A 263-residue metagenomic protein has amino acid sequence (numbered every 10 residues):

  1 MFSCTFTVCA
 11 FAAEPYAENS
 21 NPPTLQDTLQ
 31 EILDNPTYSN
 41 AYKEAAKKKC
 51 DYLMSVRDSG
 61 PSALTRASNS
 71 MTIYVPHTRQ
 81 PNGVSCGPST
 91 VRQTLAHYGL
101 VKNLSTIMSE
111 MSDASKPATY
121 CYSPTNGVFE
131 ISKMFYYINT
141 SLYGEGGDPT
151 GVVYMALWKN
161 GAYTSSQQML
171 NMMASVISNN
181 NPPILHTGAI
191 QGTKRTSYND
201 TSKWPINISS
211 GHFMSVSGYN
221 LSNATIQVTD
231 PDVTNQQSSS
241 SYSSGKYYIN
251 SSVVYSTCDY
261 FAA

Functional and structural regions predicted by a protein language model:
M1-A12: Sec-dependent N-terminal signal peptides of Gram-positive bacterial secreted proteins and lipoproteins
A12-Y143, Y198, W204-N207, Q236-S239: Active-site-adjacent structural segments surrounding the nucleophilic cysteine of cysteine proteases and isopeptidases
P15-A17, N207-I208, S217-A263: Noncatalytic regulatory segments and standalone regulatory/sensor domains
M71-T72, N139-V152, S178-I184, L221-T225: Loop/turn elements at helix/coil->beta-strand transitions in domains of secreted/extracellular proteins
V84, G161-S165: Acidic-and-aromatic substrate-binding clefts and catalytic sites of carbohydrate-active enzymes
S89-V91, E110-S112, A156-G161, H186-I190 (+2 more regions): Active-site-proximal beta-strand/loop segments in catalytic clefts of secreted hydrolases
K116-C121, T150-A162: Surface-exposed cleft-lining segments at the edges of enzyme active sites
S165-T229: Active-site-adjacent substructure of cysteine-protease-like catalytic cores
